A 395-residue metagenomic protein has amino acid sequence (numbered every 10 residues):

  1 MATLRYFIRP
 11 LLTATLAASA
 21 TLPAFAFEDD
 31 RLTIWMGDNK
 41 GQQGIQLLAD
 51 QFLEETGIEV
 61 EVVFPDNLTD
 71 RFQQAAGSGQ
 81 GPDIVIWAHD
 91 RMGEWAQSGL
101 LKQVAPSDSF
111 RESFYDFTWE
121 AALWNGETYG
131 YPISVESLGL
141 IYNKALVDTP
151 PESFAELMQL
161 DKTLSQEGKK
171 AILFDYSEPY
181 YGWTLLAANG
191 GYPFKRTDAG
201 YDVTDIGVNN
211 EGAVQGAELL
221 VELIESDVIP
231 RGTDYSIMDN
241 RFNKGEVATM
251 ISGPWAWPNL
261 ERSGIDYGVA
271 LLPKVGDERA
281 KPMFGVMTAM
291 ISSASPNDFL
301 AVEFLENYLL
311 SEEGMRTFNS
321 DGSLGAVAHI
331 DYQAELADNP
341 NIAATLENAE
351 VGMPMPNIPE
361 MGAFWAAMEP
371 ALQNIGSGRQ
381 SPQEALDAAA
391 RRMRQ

Functional and structural regions predicted by a protein language model:
L12, L16, F25-E94, D108 (+5 more regions): Conserved N-terminal structural module of periplasmic/extracytoplasmic solute-binding proteins
R31, N348-Q395: Conserved C-terminal helix/tail region of periplasmic/extracytoplasmic solute-binding proteins
T33, D50, E55, G126 (+6 more regions): Extracytoplasmic/periplasmic substrate-recognition and gating elements
F64-F72, D90, E156, P230-K244: Short helix-initiation/N-cap motifs at beta->coil->alpha
H89-G139, T149, F154-M158, L185 (+2 more regions): Hinge/lid segment of periplasmic solute-binding proteins
Y129-I133, L138, M158-D205, V247: Extracytoplasmic/periplasmic solute-binding protein
D161, D202-G232: Glycine-centered hinge/linker elements that transmit conformational signals in sensory and ligand-binding systems
A270, N319-A367: Long, aromatic- and glycine/proline-rich binding clefts that accommodate carbohydrate-like moieties
